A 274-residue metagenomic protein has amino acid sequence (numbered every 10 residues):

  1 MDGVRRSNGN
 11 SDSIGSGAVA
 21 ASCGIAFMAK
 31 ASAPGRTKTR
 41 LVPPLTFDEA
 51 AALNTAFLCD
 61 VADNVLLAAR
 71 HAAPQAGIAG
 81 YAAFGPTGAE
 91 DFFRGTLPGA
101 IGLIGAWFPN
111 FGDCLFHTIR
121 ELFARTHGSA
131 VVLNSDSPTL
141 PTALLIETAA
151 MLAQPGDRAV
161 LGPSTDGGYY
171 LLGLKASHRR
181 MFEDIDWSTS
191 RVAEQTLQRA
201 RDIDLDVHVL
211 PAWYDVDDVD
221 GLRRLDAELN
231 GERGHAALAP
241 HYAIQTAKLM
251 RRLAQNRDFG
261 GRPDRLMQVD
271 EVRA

Functional and structural regions predicted by a protein language model:
D2-R6, I14-R40: N-terminal nucleotide-binding beta1-loop-alpha1 segment
N54-Q75: A short, N-terminal amphipathic alpha-helix
G77-P86: Short beta-strand/loop segment that forms part of the nucleotide-sugar
F92-S129: Short phosphate-binding loop-to-helix
V131-L133: Short aromatic-hydrophobic micro-motifs that form the base-stacking/packing surface for donor nucleotide recognition
L140-D166: Conserved donor-nucleotide/metal-binding helix-loop-beta segment in metal-dependent transferases, i.e., the alpha-helix
H178-R199: Short, glycine-/small-residue-rich phosphate/pyrophosphate-handling segment
Q195-A274: Conserved alpha/beta core of the MobA/IspD/sugar-nucleotide pyrophosphorylase nucleotidyltransferase superfamily
